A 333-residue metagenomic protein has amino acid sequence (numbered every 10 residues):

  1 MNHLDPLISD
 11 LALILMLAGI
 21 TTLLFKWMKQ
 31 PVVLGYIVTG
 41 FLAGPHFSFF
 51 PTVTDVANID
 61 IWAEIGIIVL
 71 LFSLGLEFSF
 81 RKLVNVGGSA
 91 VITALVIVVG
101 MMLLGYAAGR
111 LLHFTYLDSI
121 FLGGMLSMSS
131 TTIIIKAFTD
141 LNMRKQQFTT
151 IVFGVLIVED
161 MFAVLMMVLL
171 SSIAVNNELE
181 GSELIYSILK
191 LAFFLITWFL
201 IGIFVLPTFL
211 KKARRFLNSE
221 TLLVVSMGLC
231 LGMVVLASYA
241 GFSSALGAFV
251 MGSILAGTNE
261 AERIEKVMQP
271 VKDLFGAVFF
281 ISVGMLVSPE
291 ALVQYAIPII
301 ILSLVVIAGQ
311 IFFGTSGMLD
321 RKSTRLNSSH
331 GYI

Functional and structural regions predicted by a protein language model:
M1-S329: Transmembrane helical cores of multi-pass secondary ion antiporters/exchangers
